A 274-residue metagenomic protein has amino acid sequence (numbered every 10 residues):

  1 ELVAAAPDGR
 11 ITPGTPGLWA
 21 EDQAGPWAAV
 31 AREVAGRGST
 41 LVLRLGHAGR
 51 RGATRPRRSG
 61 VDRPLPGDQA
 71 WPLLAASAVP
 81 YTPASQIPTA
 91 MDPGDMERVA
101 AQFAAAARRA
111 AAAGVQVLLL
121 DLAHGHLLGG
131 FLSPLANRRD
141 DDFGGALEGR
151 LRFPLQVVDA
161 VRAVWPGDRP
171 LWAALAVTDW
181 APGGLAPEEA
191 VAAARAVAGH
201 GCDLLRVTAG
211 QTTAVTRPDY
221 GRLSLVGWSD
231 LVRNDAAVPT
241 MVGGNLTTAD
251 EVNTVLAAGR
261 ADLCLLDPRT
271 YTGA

Functional and structural regions predicted by a protein language model:
E1-A274: Flavin-dependent oxidoreductase catalytic cores
